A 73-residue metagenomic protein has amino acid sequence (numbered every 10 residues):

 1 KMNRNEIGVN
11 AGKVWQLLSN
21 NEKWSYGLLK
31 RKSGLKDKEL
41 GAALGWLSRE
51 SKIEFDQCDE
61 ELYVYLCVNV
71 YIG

Functional and structural regions predicted by a protein language model:
M2, K13, K30-R31: Short, contiguous strand/loop micro-motifs
R4-A11, S25, Q57-G73: Short, cationic-aromatic polyanion-contact patches
A11-L18: Hydrophobic residues on short alpha-helical segments
N20-K32: Short acidic, hydrophobic short linear motifs in intrinsically disordered regions
L35-W46: Short amphipathic alpha-helical interaction segments
S48-C58: A short, conserved structural fragment
